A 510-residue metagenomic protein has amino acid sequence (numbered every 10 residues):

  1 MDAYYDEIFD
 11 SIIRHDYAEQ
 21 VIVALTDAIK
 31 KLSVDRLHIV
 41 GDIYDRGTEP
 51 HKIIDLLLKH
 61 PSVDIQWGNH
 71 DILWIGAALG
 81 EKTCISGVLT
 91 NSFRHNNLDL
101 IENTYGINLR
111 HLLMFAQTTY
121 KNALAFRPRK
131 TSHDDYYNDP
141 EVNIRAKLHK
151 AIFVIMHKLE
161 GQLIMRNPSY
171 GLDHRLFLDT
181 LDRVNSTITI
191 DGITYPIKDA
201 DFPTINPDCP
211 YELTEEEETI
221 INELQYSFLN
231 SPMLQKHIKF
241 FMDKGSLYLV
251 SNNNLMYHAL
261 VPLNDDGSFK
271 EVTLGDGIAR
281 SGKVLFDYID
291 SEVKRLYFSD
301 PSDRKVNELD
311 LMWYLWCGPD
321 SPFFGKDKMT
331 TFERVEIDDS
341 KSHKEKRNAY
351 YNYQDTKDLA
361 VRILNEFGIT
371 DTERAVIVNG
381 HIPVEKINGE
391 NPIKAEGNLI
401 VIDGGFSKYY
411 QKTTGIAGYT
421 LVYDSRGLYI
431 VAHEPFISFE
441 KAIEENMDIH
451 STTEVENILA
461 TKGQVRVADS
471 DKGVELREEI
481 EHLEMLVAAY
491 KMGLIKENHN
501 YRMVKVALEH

Functional and structural regions predicted by a protein language model:
M1-H510: Feature recognizes metal-dependent phosphohydrolase scaffolds
